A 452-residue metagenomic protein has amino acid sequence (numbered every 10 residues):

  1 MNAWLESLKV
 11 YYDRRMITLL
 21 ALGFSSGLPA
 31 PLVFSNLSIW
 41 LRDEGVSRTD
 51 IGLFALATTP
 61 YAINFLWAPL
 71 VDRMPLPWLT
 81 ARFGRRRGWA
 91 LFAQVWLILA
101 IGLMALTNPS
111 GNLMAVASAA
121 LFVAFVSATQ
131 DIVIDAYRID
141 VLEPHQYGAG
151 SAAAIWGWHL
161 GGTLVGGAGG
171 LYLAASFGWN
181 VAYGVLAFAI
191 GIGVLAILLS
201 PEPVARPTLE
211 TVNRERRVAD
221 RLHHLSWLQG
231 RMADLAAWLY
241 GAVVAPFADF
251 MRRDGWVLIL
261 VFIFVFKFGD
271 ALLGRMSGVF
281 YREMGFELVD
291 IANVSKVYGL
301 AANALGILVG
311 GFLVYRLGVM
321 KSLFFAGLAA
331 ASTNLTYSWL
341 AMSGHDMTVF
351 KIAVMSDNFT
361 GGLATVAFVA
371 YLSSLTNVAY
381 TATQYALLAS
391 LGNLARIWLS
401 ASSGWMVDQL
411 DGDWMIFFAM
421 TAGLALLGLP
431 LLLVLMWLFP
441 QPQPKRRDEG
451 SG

Functional and structural regions predicted by a protein language model:
M1-Y12, P207-L258, G452: Juxtamembrane intracellular "pre-TM" segments in multi-pass secondary transporters
N2-Y61, V257-F262, F266-F280, M284-E287 (+1 more regions): Helix-loop boundary and gating motifs at the non-cytosolic
P60-W67, N293-L317, A326, A330-T333 (+1 more regions): Transmembrane alpha-helices of Major Facilitator/SLC transporters
Y61-N64, G148-G170, A174, A389-S400: Glycine-rich segments within core transmembrane alpha-helices of 12-TM secondary carriers
N64-F83, A174, L305-S322, V407-D408: Helix-to-loop junctions at the C-terminal end of transmembrane segments in multipass secondary transporters
G88-S110, L328-H345: C-terminal ends and interior cores of transmembrane alpha-helices in multi-pass membrane transporters/permeases
F92-I98, V181-L199, I416-L435: Symmetry-related core transmembrane helices of the 12-TM Major Facilitator Superfamily/SLC fold
K321-F368: C-terminal transmembrane helical hairpin of 12-TM major facilitator-type secondary transporters
